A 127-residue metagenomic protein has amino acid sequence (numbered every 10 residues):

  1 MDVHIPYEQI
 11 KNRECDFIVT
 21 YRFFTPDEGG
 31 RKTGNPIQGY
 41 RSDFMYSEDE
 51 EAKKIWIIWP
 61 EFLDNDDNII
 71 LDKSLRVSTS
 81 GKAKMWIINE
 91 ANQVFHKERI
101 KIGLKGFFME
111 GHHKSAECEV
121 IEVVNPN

Functional and structural regions predicted by a protein language model:
M1-N127: C-terminal effector/interaction modules appended to NTPase cores
